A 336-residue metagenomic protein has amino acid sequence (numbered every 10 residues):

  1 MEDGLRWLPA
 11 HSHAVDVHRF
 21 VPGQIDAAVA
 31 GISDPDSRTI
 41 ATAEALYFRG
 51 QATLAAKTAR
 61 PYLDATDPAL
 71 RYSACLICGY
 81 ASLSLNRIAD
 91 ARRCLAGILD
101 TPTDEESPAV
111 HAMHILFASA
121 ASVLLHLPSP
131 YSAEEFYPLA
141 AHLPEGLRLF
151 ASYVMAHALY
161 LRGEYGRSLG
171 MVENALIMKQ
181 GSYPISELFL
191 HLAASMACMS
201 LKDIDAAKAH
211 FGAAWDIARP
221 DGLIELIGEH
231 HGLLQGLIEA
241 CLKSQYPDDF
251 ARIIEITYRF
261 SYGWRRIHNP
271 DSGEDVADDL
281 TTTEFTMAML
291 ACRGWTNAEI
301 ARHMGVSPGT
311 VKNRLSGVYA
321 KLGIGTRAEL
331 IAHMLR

Functional and structural regions predicted by a protein language model:
E2-H11, D36-Q51, L70-I88, V110-L127 (+3 more regions): Tandem amphipathic alpha-helical repeat scaffolds
W7-I25, E44-R60, L83-G97, A121-F136 (+2 more regions): Helix-turn-helix repeat elements of alpha-solenoid scaffolds
I25-S33, R60-R71, G97-A109, E135-L147 (+2 more regions): Solenoid-like repeat scaffolds
A59, G79, A288-A291: Small side chains
S132, L147-E187, H191-T282, A298: Linker/hinge segments immediately adjacent to helix-turn-helix/homeobox DNA-binding domains
R265-S316, A320-R336: Helix-turn-helix DNA-binding segment
